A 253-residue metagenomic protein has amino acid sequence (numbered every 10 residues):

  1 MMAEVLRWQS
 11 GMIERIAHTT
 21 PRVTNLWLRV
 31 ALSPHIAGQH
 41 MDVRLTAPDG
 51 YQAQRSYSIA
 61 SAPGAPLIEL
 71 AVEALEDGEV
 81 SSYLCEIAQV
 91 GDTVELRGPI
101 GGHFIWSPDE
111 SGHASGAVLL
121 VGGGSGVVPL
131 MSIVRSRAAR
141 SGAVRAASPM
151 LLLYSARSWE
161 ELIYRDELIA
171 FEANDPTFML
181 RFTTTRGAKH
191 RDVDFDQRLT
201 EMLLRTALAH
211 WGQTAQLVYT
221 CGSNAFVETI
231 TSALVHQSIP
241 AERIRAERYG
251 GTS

Functional and structural regions predicted by a protein language model:
M2-D92, A156-S158, T183-G187: Ferredoxin-reductase
A3-Q9, M150-S253: Reductase modules of NAD(P)H-dependent flavoproteins
G38, G126, S223: Short, conserved phosphate/pyrophosphate- and ester-handling motifs at nucleotide-, phospho-/glycolipid
T46-G50, G98-H103: Short, charged beta-turn/beta-strand-edge "cap" motif at the junction between a beta-strand and an adjacent loop
P99-H113: A short, basic/flexible loop-to-alpha-helix module at the beginning of a structural domain
A117-L119, V218-Y219: Conserved beta-strand elements of the Class I
V127-G142: Histidine-anchored nucleotide/phosphate-binding helix
A138-P149, A241: Phosphate-handling active-site elements
